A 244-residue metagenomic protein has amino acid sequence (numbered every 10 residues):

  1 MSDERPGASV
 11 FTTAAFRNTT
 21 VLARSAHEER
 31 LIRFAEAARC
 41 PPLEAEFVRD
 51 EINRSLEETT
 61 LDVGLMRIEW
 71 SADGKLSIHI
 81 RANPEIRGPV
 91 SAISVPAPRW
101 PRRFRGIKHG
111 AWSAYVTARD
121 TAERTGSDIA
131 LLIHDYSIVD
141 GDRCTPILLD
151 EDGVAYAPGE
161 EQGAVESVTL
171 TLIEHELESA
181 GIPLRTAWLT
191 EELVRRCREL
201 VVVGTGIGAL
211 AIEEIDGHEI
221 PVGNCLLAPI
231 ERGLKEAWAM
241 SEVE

Functional and structural regions predicted by a protein language model:
M1-R54, E58, S71-E244: Helix-start/capping segments and mature chain N-termini
T60-R67: Short secondary-structure capping/junction motifs at helix and strand boundaries
